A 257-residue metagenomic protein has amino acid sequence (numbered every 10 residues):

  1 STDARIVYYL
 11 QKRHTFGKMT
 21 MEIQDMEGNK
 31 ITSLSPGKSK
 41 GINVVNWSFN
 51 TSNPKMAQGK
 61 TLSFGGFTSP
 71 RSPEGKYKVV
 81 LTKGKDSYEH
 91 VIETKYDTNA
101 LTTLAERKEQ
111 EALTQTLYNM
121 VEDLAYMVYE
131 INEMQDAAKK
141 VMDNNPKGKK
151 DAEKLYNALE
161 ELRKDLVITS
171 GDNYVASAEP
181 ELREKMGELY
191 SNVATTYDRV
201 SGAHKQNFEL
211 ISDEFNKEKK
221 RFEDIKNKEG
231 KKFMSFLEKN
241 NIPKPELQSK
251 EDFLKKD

Functional and structural regions predicted by a protein language model:
S1-T20, Q24, V44-N46, T114 (+1 more regions): Contiguous beta-strand segments within globular domains
Y9-Q11, N50, T82-G84, K95: Solvent-exposed residues in well-ordered beta-strands and their adjoining turns, especially edge/terminal strands
Q24-K30, G84: Change "in extracellular beta-sheet-rich domains … of secreted and cell-surface proteins" to "in beta-sheet-rich domains
K30-P70: Glycine-centered tight-turn motifs at strand-turn-strand junctions
N53-A57, T82-H90: Short acidic/polar inter-strand loop motif in beta-rich domains
E89-D123: Low-complexity, Pro/Ser/Thr- and charge-rich linker/hinge segments at domain boundaries
I92, A125-D257: Mature extracytoplasmic or organellar-lumen-exposed domains after removal of signal/transit peptides
